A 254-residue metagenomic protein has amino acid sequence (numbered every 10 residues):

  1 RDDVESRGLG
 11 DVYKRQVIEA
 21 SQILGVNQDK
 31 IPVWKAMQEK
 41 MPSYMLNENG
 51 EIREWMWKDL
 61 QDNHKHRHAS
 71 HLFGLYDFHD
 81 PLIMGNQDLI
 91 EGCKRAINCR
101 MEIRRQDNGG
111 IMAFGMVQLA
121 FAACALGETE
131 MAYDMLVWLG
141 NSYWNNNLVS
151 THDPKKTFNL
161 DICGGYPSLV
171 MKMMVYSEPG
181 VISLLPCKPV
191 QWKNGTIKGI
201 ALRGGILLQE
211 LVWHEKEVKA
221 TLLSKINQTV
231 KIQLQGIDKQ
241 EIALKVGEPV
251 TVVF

Functional and structural regions predicted by a protein language model:
R1, L24-G110, D134-L148: Extended glycan-interaction surfaces of carbohydrate-active proteins
D2-L9, Y13: Single conserved hydrophobic/aromatic residue that forms the stacking wall/gate of nucleotide- or nucleobase-binding
S6, Q61-F73, G85-L89, D107-G115 (+3 more regions): Secondary-structure capping and boundary motifs in well-ordered enzyme cores
G8, G50, M112-A113, G204-G205 (+1 more regions): Glycine-centered flexibility motif
D11-V26, F73-G85, Q118-G127, L169-E178: Well-ordered alpha-helical scaffold segments within catalytic/enzyme domains
K94, F114-V117: Alpha-helical scaffolds flanking conserved acidic
A125, E130-F254: Non-catalytic C-terminal accessory modules of carbohydrate-active enzymes
